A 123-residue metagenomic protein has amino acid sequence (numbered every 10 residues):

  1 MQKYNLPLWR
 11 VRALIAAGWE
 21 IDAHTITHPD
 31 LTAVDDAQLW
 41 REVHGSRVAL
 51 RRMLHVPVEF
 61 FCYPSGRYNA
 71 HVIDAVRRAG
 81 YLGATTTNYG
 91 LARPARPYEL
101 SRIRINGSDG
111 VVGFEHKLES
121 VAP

Functional and structural regions predicted by a protein language model:
M1, V11, A16, E20 (+2 more regions): C-terminal active-site subregion of NodB/CE4 polysaccharide deacetylases
